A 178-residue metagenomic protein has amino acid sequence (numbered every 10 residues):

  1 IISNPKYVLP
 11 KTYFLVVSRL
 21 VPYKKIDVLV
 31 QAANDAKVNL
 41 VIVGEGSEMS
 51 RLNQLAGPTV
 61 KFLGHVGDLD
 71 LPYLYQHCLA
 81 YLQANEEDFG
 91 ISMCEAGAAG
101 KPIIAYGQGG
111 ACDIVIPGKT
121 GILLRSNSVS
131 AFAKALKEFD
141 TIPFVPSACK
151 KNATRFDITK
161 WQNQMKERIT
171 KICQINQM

Functional and structural regions predicted by a protein language model:
I1-I2, K6-V41: Conserved donor-binding/catalytic core segment of Leloir-type glycosyltransferases
S50-L69: Nucleotide-activated donor-binding/catalytic signature segment of Leloir-type glycosyltransferases, i.e., the conserved
H65, Y73-C78, M165: Short alpha-helical donor nucleotide-sugar binding micro-motif in glycosyltransferases
P72, C94-A98, C112-D113, K119: Short alpha-helical segment that forms part of, or immediately flanks, the ligand-binding pocket in carbohydrate-active
Q76-D88, K101: Acidic donor-binding loop of glycosyltransferase active sites
P102-A105, V115: Short hydrophobic beta-strand element within catalytic cores of glycosyltransferases and related nucleotide-activated
I116-G118, I122-V129, L136-P143: Conserved acidic donor-binding segment of nucleotide-sugar-dependent glycosyltransferases
N127, T141-Q177: A charged, aromatic-enriched C-terminal amphipathic alpha-helix characteristic of glycosyltransferases across folds
